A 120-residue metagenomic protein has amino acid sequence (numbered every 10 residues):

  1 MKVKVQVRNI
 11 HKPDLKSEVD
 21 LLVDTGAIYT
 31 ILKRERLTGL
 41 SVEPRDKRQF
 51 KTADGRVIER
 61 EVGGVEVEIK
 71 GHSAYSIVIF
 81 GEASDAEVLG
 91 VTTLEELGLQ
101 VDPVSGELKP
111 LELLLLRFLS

Functional and structural regions predicted by a protein language model:
M1-S120: Pepsin/retropepsin-fold aspartyl endopeptidases
